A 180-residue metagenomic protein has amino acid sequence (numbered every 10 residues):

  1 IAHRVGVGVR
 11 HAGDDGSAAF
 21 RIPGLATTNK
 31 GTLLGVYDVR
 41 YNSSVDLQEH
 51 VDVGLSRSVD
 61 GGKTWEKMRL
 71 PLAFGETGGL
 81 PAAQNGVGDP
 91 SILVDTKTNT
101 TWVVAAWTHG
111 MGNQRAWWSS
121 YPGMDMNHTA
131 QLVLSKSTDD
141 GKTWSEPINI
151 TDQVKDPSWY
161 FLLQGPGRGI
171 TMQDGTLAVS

Functional and structural regions predicted by a protein language model:
I1-S180: Asp-box/BNR beta-propeller blade signature and adjacent active/binding-site loops in extracellular glycan-interacting
